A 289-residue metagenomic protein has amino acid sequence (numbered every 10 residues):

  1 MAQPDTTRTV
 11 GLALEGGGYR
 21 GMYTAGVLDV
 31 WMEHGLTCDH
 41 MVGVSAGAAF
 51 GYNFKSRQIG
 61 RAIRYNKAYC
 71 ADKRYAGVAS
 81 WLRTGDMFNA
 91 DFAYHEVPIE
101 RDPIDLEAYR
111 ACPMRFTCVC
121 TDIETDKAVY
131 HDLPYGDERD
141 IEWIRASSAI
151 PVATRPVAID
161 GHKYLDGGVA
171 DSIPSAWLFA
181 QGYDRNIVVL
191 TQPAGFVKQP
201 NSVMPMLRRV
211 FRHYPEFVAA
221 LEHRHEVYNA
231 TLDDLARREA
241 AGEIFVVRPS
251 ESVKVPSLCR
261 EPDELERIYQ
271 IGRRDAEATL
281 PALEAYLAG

Functional and structural regions predicted by a protein language model:
M1-V44, Y52-G289: Patatin-like phospholipase
